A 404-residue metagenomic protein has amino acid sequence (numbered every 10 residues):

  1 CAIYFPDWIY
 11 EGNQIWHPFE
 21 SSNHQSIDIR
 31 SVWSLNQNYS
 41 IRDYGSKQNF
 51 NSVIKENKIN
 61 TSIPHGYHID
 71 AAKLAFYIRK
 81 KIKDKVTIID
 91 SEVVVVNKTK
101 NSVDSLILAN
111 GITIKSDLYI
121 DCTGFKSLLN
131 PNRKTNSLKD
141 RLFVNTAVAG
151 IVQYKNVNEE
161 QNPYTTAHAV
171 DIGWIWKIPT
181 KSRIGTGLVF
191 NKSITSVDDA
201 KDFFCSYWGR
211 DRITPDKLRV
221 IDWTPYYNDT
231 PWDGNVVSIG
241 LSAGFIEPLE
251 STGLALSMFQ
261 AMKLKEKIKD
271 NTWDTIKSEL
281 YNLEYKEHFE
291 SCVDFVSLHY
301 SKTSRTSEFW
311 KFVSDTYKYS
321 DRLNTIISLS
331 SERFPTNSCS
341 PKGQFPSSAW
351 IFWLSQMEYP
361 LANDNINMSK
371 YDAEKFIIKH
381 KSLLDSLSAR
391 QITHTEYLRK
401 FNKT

Functional and structural regions predicted by a protein language model:
C1-S52: Dinucleotide-binding Rossmann-like beta1-alpha1 core, especially the glycine-rich loop that anchors the ADP
Y4-G12, E159, Y207, K267: Extended charged low-complexity segments that act as oligomerization/scaffolding linkers
E20, D43, Q48-I54, K58 (+4 more regions): Extended, composition-driven regions rather than compact fold-specific motifs
I63-S206, A261: Predominantly flavin-linked oxidoreductase catalytic cores and closely associated redox partners
T87-I89, D216-R219, V237: General small-molecule cofactor/ligand-binding pocket signal
V170-W223, G244-A255, K267-D270, D274: Conserved FAD/dinucleotide-binding core of flavoprotein oxidoreductases
Y226-C292: Conserved mid-domain beta->alpha element of the FAD-binding
E266-T404: Long, low-complexity C-terminal extensions of enzymes
